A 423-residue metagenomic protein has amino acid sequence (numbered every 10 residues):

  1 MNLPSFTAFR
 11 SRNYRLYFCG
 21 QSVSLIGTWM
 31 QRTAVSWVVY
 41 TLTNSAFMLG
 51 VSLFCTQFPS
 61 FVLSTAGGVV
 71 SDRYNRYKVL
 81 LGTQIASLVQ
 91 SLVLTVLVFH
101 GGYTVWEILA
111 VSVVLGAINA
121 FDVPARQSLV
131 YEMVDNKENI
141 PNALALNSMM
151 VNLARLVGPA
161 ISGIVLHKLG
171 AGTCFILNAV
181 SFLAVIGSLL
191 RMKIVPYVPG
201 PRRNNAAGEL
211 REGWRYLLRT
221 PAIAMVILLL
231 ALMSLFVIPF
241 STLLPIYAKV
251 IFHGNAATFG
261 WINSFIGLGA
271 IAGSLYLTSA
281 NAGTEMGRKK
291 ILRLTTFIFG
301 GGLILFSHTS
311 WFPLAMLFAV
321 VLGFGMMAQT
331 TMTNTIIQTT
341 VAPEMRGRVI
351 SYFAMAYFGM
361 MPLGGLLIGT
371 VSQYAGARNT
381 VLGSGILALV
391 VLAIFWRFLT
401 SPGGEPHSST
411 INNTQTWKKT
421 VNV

Functional and structural regions predicted by a protein language model:
M1-F9, Y197-L210: Short, membrane-interfacial amphipathic segments enriched in basic
N2-P59, R215-I266: Helix-loop boundary and gating motifs at the non-cytosolic
F6-R12, I26, H100-G102, N136 (+4 more regions): Helix-boundary and loop/linker segments of multi-pass membrane transporters
R15-V35, T56-V69, N75-Q90, E107-L166 (+7 more regions): Substrate-agnostic recognition of the 12-TM MFS/MFS-like secondary transporter fold
F18, A34, G50-L53, L80-L81 (+7 more regions): Hydrophobic/aromatic positions within or immediately flanking transmembrane alpha-helices of multi-pass small-molecule
S36-T43, L94-H100, V157-L177, V250-I251 (+1 more regions): Transmembrane alpha-helix termini and helix-breaking/packing motifs in multi-pass membrane transporters
V62-T65, R73, V79, V93 (+4 more regions): C-terminal transmembrane bundle of multi-pass solute transporters/carriers
S128, E132, A171, F175-N205 (+1 more regions): Helix-loop junctions on the cytosolic side of multi-pass membrane transporters, especially the intracellular loop
